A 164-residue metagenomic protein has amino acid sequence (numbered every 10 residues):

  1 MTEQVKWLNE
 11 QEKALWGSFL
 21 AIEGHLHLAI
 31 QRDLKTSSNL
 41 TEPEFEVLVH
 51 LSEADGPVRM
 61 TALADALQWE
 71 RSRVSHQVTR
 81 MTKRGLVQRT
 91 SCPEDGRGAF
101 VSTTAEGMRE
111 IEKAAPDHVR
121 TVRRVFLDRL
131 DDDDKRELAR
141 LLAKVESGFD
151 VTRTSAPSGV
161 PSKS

Functional and structural regions predicted by a protein language model:
M1-E10, D132-S164: C-terminal regulatory/oligomerization modules of transcriptional regulators
M1-S38, S162-S164: N-terminal leader segment of winged-helix/HTH proteins
E3-Q4, T79-R140: Charged, amphipathic alpha-helical coiled-coil/dimerization segments
A14, E46, R136: Active-site phosphate/pyrophosphate-handling residues
L20, V49-D55, A115, A143: Short, locally clustered residues in the helix-turn-helix/winged-helix DNA-binding domain
I22, L26, I30, L67 (+2 more regions): Alpha-helical linker/hinge and terminal dimerization helices associated with HTH transcriptional regulators
G24, L28-S72, R84, T154-G159: N-terminal helix-turn-helix DNA-binding core of bacterial DNA-binding proteins
